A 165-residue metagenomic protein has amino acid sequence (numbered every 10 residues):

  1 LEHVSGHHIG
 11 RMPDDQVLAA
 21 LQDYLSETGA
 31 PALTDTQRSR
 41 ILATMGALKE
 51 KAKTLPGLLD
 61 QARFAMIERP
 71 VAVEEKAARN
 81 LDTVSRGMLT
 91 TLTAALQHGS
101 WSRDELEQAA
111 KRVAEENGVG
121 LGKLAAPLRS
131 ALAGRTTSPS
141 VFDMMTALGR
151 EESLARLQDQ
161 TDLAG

Functional and structural regions predicted by a protein language model:
E2, D15, L42, G46 (+2 more regions): Non-catalytic, well-ordered alpha-helical scaffold segments
E2-G29, K111, A147-G165: Non-catalytic terminal extensions that flank enzyme cores
E2-H7, G46-T54, V119, S130-G134: Core structural elements
I9-M12, P56, A133-S140: Short helix-capping/linker segments at secondary-structure and domain boundaries
P13-N117: Small-residue-rich helix-loop
D104-A164: Charged substrate- and nucleic-acid-binding regions of tRNA-handling and nucleotidyl-transfer enzymes, centered on
